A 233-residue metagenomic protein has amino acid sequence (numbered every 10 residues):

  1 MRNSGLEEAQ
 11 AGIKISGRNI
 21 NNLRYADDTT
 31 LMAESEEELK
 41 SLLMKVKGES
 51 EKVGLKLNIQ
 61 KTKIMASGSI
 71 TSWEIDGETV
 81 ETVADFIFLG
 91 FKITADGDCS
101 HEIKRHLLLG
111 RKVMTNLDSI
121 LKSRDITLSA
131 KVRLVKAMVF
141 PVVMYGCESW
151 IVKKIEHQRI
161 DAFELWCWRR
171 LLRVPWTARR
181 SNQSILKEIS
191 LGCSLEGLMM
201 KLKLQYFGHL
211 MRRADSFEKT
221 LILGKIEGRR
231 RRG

Functional and structural regions predicted by a protein language model:
M1-G233: Short linear motifs embedded in intrinsically disordered, charge-biased segments
